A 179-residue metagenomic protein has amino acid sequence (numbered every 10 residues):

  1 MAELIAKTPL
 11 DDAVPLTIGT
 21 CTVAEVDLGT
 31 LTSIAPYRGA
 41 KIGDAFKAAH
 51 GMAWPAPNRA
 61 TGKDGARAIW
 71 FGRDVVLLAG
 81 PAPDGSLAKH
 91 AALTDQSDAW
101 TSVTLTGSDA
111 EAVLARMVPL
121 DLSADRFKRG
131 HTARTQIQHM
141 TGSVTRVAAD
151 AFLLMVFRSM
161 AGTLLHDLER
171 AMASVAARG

Functional and structural regions predicted by a protein language model:
M1-G179: Basic, glycine/lysine-rich polyanion-binding surfaces/domains
